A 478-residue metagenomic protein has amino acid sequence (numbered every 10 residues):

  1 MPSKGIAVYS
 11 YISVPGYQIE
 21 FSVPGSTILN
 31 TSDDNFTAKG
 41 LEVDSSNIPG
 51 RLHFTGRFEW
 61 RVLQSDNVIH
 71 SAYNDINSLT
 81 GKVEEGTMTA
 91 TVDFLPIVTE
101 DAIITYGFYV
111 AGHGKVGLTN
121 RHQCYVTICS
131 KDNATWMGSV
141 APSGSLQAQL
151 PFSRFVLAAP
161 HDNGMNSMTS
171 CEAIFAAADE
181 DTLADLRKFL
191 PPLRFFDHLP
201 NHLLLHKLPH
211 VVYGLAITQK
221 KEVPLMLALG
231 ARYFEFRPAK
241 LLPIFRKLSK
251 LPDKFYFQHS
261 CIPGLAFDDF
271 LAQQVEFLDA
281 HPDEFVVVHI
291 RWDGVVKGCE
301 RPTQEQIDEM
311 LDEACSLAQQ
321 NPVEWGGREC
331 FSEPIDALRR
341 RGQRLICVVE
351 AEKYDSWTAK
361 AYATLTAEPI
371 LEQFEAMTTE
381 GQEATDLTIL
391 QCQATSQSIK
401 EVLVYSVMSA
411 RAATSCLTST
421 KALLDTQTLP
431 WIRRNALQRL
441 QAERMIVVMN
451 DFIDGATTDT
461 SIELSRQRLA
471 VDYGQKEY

Functional and structural regions predicted by a protein language model:
P2-L229, L242-A280, F285, T395-Y478: Long, acidic (Asp/Glu-rich), low-complexity accessory segments flanking structured domains
R154-L157, R232-F236, V286-I290, L345-V349 (+2 more regions): Structural recognition of the beta-strand scaffold that forms the well-ordered cores of secreted hydrolase catalytic
P160, A239, R291-V295, E350-E352 (+2 more regions): Active-site beta-loop-alpha junctions enriched in small/polar residues
G214-K220, F267-E276, L317-R339, A363-G381 (+1 more regions): A Trp-anchored, charged/polar loop motif used as the substrate-binding/catalytic surface of acyl/ester-handling
A216, M226-L229, E235, E300 (+2 more regions): N-terminal cap/leader regions of alpha/beta-hydrolase-fold enzymes, predominantly small-molecule hydrolases
E235-P243: Substrate-binding cleft and catalytic face of glycoside hydrolase catalytic domains, especially the flexible beta-alpha
Q258-P322: Intrinsically disordered, low-complexity acidic segments that are enriched in bulky aromatics
R341-S419: Aromatic-lined glycan-binding groove of carbohydrate-active enzymes
